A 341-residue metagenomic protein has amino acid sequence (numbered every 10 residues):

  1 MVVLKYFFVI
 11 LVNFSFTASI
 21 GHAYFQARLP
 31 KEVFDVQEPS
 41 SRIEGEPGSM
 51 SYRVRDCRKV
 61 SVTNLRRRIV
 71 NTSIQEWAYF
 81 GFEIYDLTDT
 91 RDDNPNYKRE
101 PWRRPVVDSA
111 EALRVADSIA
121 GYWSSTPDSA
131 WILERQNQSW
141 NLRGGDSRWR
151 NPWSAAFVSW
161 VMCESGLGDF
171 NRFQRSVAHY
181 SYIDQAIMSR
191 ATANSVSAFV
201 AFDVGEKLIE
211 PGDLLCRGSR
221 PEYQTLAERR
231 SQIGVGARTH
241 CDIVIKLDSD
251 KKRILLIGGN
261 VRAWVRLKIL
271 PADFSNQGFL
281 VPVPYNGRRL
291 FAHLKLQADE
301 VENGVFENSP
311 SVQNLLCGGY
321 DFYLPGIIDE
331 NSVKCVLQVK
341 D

Functional and structural regions predicted by a protein language model:
M1-Y6: Positively charged n-region of N-terminal signal peptides that target proteins for export
F7-S15: Bacterial N-terminal signal peptides
A18-A23: Sec/Tat signal peptide C-region and signal peptidase I cleavage site
F25-F170, N314-D341: N-terminal capping segments
Y79, V161-E164, G168, P221-Y223 (+3 more regions): Short loop/turn segments at secondary-structure transitions that flank enzyme active sites
Y85-T88, R172-Q174, A227-E228, L267-I269: Short, solvent-exposed loop/turn and secondary-structure capping segments
R175-R262: ...with weaker cross-activation on analogous glycine-rich loops/strands in unrelated enzymes
N260-D341: Low-complexity, Gly/Ser/Thr/Pro-rich intrinsically disordered linker/tail segments
